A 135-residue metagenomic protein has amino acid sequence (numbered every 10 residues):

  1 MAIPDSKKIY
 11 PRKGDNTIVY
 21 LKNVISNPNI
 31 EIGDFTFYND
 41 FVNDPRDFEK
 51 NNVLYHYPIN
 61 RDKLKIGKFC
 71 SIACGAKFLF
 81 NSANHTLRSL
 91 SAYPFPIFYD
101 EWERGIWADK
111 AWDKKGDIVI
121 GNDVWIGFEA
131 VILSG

Functional and structural regions predicted by a protein language model:
M1-I30, F95: Extended, small-residue-rich solenoid/repeat segments and analogous flexible loops that form exposed scaffolds
Y20, I30, F37-S134: Flexible, glycine/small-residue-enriched loop-and-beta-strand segment within the central core of proteins
